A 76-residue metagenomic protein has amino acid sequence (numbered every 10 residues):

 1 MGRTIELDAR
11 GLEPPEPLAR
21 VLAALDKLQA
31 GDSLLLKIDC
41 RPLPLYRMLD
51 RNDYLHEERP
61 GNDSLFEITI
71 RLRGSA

Functional and structural regions predicted by a protein language model:
M1-L28: An N-terminal amphipathic alpha-helical segment
G2-T4, G31-L35, L65-E67: Intrinsic-disorder/low-complexity, polar/charged segments enriched in Ser/Thr/Lys/Arg/Asp/Glu/Gln
E6-D8, K37, T69-R71: Generic structural detector for well-ordered beta-strands
A24, L55-H56: Short secondary-structure capping/turn segments at boundaries of alpha-helices and beta-strands
K27-Q29, R47, R59-G61: Sterically constrained small-residue positions within well-ordered secondary structures of folded domains
S33-L55: Short, structured protein-protein interaction patches enriched in aromatics and acidic/basic residues, typified by
E57-A76: C-terminal edge-of-domain segments
